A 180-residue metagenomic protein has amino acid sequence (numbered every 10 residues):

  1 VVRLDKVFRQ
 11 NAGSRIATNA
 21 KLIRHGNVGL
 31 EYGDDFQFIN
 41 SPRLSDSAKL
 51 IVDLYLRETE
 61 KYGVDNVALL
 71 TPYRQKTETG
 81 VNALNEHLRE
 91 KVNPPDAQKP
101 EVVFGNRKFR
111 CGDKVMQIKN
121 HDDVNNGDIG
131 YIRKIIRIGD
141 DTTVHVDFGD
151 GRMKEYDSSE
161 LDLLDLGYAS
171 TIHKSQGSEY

Functional and structural regions predicted by a protein language model:
V1-D122, R133: Conserved helicase motor core of P-loop NTPases
E86-Y180: Conserved nucleotide-binding/hydrolysis modules and their immediate coupling elements across P-loop/ASCE NTPase motors
